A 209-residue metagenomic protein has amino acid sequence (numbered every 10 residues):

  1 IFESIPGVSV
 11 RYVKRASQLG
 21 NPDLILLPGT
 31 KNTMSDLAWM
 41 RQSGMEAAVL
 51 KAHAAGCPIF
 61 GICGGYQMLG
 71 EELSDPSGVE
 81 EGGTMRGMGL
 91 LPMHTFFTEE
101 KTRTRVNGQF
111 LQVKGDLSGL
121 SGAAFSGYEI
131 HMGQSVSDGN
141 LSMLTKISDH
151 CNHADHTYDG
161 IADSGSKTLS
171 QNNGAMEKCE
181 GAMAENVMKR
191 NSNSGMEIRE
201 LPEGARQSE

Functional and structural regions predicted by a protein language model:
I1-R11: Short helix-loop-beta junction
V10-R11, R15, R105-Q171, A175 (+2 more regions): C-terminal and late-domain segments of enzyme folds
V13, S17-G20, H53: A short, aliphatic-rich alpha-helical micro-motif
G20-P22, L27: Terminal amphipathic helices with adjacent charged low-complexity linkers/tails
I25, M88, I130: Hydrophobic, well-ordered secondary-structure elements that form the walls of internal hydrophobic environments
K31-S126, Q134: Cysteine-nucleophile active-site neighborhood
N172, K178, N186-N191: Polybasic, lysine-rich low-complexity intrinsically disordered segments
